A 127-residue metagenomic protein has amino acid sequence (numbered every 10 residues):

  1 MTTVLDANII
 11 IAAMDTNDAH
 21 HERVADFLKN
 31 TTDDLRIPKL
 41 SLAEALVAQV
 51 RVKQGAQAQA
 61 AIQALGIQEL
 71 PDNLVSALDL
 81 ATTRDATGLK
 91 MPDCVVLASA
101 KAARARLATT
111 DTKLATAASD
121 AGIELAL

Functional and structural regions predicted by a protein language model:
M1-R36, Q49-A60, I123-E124: Short, well-structured N-terminal submotif of metal-dependent ribonuclease cores
L5, I37, P71, M91-C94 (+1 more regions): Short beta-strand scaffold positions
I9, S41, S76, V95-V96 (+1 more regions): Alpha-helix capping/helix-boundary segments
A12, E22, L78, A115-T116: Alpha-helical elements of the RecA-like P-loop NTPase motor core of helicases
T16, Q63-A86: Acidic catalytic patch
G66-L70, L97, K101-L127: Acidic, PIN/NYN-like endoribonuclease modules and their adjacent C-terminal/linker elements
